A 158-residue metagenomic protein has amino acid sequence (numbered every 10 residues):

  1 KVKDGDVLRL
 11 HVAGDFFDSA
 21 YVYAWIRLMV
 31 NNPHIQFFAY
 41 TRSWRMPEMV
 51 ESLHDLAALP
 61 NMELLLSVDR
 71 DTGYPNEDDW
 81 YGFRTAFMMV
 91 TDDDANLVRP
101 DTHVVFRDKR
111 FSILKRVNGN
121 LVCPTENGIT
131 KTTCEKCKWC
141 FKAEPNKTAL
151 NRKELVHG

Functional and structural regions predicted by a protein language model:
K1-G158: Class I S-adenosyl-L-methionine
